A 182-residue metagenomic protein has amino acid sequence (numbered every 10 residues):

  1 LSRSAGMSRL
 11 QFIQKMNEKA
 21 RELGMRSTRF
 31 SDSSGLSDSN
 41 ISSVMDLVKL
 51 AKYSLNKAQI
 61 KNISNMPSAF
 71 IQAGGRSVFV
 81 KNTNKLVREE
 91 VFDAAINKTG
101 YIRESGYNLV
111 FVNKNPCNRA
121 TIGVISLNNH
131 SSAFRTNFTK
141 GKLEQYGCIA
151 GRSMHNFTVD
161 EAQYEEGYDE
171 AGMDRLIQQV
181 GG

Functional and structural regions predicted by a protein language model:
L1-M45, K57: Active-site-adjacent loops and short helices of periplasmic peptidoglycan-processing enzymes
M25-R26, D38-G182: Domain-terminus/edge residues, biased toward the C-terminal soluble/receptor-binding domains of extracytoplasmic
